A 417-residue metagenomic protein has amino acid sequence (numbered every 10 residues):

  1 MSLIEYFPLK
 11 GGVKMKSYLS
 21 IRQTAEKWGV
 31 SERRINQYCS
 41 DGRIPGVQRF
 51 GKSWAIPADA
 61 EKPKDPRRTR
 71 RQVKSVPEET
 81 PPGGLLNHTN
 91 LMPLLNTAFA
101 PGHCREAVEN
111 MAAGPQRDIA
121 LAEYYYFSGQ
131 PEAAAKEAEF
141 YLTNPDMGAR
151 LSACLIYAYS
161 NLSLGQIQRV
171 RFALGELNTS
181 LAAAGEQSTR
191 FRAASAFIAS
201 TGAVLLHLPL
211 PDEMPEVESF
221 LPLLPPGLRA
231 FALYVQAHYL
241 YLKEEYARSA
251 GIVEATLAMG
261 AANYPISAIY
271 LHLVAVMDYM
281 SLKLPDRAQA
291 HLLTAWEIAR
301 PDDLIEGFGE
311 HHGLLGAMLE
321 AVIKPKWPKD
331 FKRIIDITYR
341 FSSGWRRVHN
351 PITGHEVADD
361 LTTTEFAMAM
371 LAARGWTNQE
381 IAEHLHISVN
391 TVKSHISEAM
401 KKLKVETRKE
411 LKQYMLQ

Functional and structural regions predicted by a protein language model:
S2, T201, P211, P225-T363 (+2 more regions): Linker/hinge segments immediately adjacent to helix-turn-helix/homeobox DNA-binding domains
L3-K10, D59-P77: A short, Lys/Arg-enriched interface patch at domain edges and termini
L3-R34: Polyanion-binding surface elements
I21, I44-T69: Short helix-start
T80-T97, P115-G129, L151-I167, F191-H207 (+3 more regions): Tandem amphipathic alpha-helical repeat scaffolds
N87-R105, E123-E139, L162-N178, A203-V217 (+2 more regions): Helix-turn-helix repeat elements of alpha-solenoid scaffolds
R105-G114, E139-R150, E176-T189, P215-L228 (+2 more regions): Solenoid-like repeat scaffolds
V348-S397, K401-Q417: Helix-turn-helix DNA-binding segment
